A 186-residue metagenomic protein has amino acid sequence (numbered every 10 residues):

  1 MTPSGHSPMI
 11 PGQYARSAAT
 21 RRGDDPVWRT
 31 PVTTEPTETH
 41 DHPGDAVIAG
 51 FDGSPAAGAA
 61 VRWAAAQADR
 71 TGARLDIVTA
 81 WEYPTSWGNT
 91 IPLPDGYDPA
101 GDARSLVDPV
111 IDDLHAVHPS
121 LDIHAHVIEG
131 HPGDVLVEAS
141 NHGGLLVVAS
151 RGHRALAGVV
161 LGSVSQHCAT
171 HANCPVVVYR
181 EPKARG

Functional and structural regions predicted by a protein language model:
T2-P8, Q13-S17, G23, T34-I91 (+1 more regions): Small/aliphatic-rich secondary-structure junction motif
A46, G144-L145: Structural motif
L93-G96, H142-G144, Q166: Short, hinge-like loop/turn segments at secondary-structure boundaries
P94-L106: A short acidic, glycine-rich active-site loop that binds or catalyzes chemistry on phosphate/adenosine moieties
A116-H124: A short helix-to-beta-strand connector/capping loop
V127-D134: Charged docking surfaces used in two-component/phosphorelay signaling
L145-T170, E181, R185-G186: Glycine-rich, Arg-bearing micro-motifs that act as flexible, cationic patches
